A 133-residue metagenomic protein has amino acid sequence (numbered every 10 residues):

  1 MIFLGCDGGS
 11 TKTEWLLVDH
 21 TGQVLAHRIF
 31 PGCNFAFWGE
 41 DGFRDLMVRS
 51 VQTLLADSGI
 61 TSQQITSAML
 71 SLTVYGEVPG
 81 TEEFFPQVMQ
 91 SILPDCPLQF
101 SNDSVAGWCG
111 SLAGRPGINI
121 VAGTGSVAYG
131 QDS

Functional and structural regions predicted by a protein language model:
I2-D45, R49: Short glycine-rich, Thr/Ser-proximal phosphate-binding strand/loop in the N-terminal lobe of ATP-dependent enzymes
L16, M69-S71, Q99, N119: Short, conserved beta-strand segments within well-ordered enzyme catalytic domains that often line or immediately flank
L54-I92, S111-L112: Short beta-strand-loop/turn "lid" adjacent to the catalytic site in phosphate-handling enzymes
E77-V78, A106-W108, V127-A128: Short, active-site-adjacent cap segments at secondary-structure transitions
F84-V88, C96, A122, A128: Long, hydrophobic/aromatic-enriched structural stretches that serve as scaffold segments
D95-I120: Conserved phosphate-binding catalytic cores of ATP/NTP-utilizing and phosphoryl-transfer enzymes
R115-S133: Glycine-rich phosphate-binding loop of actin/hexokinase-like ATP-binding domains
